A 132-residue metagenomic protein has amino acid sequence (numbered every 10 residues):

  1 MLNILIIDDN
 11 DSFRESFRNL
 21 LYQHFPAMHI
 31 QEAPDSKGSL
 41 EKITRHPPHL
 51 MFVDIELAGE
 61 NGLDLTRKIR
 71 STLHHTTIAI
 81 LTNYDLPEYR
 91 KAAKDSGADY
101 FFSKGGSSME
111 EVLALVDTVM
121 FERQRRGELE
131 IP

Functional and structural regions predicted by a protein language model:
D11-Q31: Two-component/phosphorelay signaling modules centered on CheY-like receiver
E32-L50: Acidic, metal-coordinating helix/loop segments flanking the phosphotransfer/catalytic sites of two-component signaling
D35, N61-D64: Acidic catalytic/metal-coordinating carboxylates
E41, L63-H74: Short amphipathic alpha-helix used as the core "switch/output" element in two-component signaling
V53-D54: Active-site T/S-Asp motif of two-component receiver
A58, L86: The feature encodes the CheY-like receiver
G62, K94-Y100: As written
